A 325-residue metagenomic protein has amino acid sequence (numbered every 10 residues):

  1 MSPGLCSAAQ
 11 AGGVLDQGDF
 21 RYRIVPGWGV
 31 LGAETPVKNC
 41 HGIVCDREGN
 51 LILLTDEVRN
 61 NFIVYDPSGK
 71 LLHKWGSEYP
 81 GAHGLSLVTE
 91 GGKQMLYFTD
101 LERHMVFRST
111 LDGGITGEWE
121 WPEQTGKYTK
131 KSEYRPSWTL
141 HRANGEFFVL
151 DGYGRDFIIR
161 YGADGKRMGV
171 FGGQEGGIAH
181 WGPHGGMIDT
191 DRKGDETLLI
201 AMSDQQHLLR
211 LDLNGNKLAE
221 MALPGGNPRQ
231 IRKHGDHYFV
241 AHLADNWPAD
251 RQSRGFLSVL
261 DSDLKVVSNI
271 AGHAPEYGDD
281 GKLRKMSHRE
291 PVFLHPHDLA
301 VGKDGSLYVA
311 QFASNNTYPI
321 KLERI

Functional and structural regions predicted by a protein language model:
G4-P26: Blade/loop signatures of beta-propeller domains
R23-T35, G76-Y79, G114-Y134, K166-W181 (+1 more regions): Surface-exposed loop and turn segments in beta-propeller and other repeat-based domains that flank or scaffold
P26-N60, A313-Y318: Beta-strand-rich domains and repeat architectures in extracellular enzymes and scaffolds, especially beta-propellers
L31, R59-L96, D100-L101, E123-T125: Blade-loop segments of beta-propeller domains
E34-E48, E78-Q94, Q124-E146, G176-L198 (+4 more regions): Beta-rich, blade/repeat-based domains predominating in secreted/periplasmic proteins but also intracellular
L53-E57, L96-L101, V149-Y153, T197-D204 (+2 more regions): Conserved beta-strand positions in repeat-built beta-propeller and related beta-rich domains
G194-D195, I200-A201, L223-L283: Loop/turn-rich, solvent-exposed surfaces of beta-rich toroidal or solenoidal domains
V292-I325: Blade-level signature of beta-propeller repeat domains, shared across WD40, Kelch, NHL, RCC1 and BNR/Asp-box propellers
